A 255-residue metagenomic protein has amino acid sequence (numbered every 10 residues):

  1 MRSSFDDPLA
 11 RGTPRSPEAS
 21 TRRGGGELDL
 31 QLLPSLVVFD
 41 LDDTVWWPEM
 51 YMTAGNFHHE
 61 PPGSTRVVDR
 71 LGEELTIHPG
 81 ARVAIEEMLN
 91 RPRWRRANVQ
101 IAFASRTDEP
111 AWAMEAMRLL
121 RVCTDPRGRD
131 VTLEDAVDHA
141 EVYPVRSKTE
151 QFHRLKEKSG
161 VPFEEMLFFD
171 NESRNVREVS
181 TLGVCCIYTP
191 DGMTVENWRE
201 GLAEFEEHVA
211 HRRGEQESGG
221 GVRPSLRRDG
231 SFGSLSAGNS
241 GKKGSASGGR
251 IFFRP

Functional and structural regions predicted by a protein language model:
R2-V145: Alpha-helical substrate-recognition element adjacent to the catalytic core
A97, D108-P255: C-terminal cap/substrate-recognition subdomain and adjoining C-terminal extension of metal-dependent phosphatase-like
